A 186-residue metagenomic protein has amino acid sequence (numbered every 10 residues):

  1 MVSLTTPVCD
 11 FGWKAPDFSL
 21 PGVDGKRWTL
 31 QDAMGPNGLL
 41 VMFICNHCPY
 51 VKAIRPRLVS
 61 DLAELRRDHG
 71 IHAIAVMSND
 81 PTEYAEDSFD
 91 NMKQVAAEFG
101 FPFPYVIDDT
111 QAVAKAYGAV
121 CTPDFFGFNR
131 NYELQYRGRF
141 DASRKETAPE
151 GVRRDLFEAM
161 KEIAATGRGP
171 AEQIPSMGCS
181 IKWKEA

Functional and structural regions predicted by a protein language model:
M1-Q173, S180: Chalcogenol-based redox active-site neighborhoods
S176-A186: Amphipathic alpha-helical surface "interface" segments used for docking/oligomerization or membrane association within
